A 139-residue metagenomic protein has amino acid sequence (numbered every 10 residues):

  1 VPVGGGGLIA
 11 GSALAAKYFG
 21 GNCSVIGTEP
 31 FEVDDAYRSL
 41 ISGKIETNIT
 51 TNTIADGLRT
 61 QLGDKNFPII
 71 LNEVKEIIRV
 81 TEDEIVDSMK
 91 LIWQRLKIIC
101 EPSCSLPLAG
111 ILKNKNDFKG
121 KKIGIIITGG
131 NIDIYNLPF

Functional and structural regions predicted by a protein language model:
V1-F139: PLP-dependent amino-acid enzyme catalytic core
